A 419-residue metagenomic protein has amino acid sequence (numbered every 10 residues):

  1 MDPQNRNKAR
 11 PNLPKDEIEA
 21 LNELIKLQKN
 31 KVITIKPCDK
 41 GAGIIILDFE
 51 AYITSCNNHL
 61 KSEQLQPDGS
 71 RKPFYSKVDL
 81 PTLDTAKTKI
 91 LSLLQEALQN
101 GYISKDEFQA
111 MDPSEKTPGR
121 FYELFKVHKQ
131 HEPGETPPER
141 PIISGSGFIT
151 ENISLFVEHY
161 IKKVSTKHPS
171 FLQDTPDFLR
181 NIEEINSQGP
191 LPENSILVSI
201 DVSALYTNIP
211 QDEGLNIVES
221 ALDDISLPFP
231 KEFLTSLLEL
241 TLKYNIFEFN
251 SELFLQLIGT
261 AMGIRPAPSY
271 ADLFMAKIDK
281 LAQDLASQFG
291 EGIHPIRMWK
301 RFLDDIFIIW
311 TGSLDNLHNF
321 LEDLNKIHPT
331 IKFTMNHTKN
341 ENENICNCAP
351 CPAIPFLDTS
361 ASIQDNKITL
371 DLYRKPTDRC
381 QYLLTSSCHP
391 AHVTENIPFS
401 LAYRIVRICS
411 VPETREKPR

Functional and structural regions predicted by a protein language model:
M1-R419: Charged structural interfaces that engage phosphate-rich ligands and support phosphoryl-transfer chemistry
